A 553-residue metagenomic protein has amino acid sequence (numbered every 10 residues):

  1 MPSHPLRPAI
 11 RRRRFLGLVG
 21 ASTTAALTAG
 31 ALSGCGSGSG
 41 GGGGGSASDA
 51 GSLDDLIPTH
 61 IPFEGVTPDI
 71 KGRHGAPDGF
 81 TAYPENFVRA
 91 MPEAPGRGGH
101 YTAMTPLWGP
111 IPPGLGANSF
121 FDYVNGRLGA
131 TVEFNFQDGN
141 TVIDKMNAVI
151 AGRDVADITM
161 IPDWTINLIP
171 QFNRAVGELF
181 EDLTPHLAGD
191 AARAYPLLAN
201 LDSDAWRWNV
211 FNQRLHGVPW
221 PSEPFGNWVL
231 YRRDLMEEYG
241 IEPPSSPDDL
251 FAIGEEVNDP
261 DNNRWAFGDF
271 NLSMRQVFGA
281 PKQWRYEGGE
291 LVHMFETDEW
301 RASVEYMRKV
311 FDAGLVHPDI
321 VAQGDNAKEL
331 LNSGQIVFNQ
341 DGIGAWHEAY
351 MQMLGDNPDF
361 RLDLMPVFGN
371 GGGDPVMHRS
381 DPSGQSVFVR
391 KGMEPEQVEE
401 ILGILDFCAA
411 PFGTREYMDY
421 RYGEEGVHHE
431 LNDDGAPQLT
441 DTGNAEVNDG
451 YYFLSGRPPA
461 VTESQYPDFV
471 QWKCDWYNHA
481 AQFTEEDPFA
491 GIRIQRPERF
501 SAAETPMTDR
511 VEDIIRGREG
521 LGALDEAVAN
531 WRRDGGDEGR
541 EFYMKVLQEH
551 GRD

Functional and structural regions predicted by a protein language model:
M1-R11, A21-G30: N-terminal secretory signal peptides
C35-G45: Bacterial lipoprotein signal-peptidase II cleavage site
I57-N86, I169-G226, Q276, K282-R308 (+1 more regions): Hinge/lid segment of periplasmic solute-binding proteins
G72-H74, A82-M91, G403-D513, R518: Conserved small-residue motifs centered on glycine
R97-P110, A130-N135, I158, H216 (+1 more regions): Short, well-ordered beta-strand elements
R127-D202, D234-D249, D259, K328-D341 (+1 more regions): Extracytoplasmic "Venus flytrap"/periplasmic binding protein-like
V210-L272, Y286-L330, V389-R415, D419-R421 (+1 more regions): Helix-loop-helix "hinge/cap" segment bordering the ligand-binding cleft or interdomain interface
S273-V277, P281-K282, F311, L315-N448: Extracytoplasmic/periplasmic substrate-binding proteins
